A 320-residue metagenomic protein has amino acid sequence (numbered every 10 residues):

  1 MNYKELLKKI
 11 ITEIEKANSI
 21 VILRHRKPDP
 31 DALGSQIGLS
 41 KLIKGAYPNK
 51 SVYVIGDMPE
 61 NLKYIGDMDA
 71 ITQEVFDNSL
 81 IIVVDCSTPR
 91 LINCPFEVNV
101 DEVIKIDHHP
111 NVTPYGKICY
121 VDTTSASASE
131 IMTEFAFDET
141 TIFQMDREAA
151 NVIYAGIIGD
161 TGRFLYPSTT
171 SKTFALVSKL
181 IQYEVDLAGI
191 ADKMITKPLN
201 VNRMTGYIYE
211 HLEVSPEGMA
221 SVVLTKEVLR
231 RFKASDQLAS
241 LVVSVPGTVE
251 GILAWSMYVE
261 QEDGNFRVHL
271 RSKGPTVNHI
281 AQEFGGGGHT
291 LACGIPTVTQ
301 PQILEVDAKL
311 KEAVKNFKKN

Functional and structural regions predicted by a protein language model:
M1-K8, R90-I92, F96-V103, T124-M132: An acidic intrinsically disordered interaction segment
N2-R26, P30-E60, Q73-S79, G159-N320: Hydrophobic helix-and-loop "lid/oligomerization" segment in the mid-to-C-terminal part of catalytic domains
S35-G38, D67-A70, P95-N99, I118-V121 (+2 more regions): Short, glycine/charged-enriched secondary-structure capping and boundary segments
V54, V83, K105, Y120-D122 (+1 more regions): Structural signal for conserved beta-strand scaffold positions within catalytic alpha/beta enzyme cores
P59-M68, T124: Glycine-rich oxoanion-binding loops at beta->alpha junctions
Y64-I118: Active-site cofactor/cluster-binding pocket
E74-V75, F96-V98, V112-T113, M145-R147 (+3 more regions): Solvent-exposed alpha-helices and their adjacent loops that cap or buttress functional pockets in soluble metabolic
H109-L176: Short alpha-helices
